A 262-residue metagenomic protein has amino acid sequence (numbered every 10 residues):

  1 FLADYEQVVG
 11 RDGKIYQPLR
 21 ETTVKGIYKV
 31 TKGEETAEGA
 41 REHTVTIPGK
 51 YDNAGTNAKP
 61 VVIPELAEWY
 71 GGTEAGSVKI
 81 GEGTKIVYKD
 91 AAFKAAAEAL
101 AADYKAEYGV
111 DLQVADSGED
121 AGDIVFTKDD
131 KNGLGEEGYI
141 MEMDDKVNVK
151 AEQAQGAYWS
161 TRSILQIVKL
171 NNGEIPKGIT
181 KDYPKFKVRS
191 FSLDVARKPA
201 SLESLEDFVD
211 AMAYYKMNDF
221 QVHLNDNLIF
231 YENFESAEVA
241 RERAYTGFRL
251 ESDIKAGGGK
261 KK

Functional and structural regions predicted by a protein language model:
L2-G55: Beta-rich interaction/scaffold domains
D4, K89, H223-N225: Generic beta-strand/beta-sheet core signal
Y16, K29, T44-T46, V87 (+3 more regions): Generic structural detector for well-ordered beta-strands
Y16-T22, A97, G259-K261: Short, surface-exposed polybasic-and-hydrophobic patches located at secondary-structure transitions
K25-K29, T44, V125, N148 (+1 more regions): Beta-strand secondary-structure signal
P48-K181: Acidic, contiguous N-terminal accessory segments
G133-G258, K262: Feature activates predominantly on carbohydrate-active enzymes
